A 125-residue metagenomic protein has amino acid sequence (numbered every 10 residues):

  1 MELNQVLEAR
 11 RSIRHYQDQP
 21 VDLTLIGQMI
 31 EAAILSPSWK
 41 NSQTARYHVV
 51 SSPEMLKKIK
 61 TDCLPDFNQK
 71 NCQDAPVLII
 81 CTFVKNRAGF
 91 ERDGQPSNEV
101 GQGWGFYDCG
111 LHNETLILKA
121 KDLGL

Functional and structural regions predicted by a protein language model:
M1-L125: Acidic, surface-exposed loops and disordered segments
